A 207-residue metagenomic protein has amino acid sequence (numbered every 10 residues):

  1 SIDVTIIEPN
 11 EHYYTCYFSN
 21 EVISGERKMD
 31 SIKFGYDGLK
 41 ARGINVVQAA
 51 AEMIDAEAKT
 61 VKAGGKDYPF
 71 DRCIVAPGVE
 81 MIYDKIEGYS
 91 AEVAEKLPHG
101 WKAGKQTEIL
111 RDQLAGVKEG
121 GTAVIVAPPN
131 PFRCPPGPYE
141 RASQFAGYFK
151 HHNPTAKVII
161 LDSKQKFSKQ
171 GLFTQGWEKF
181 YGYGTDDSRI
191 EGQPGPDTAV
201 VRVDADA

Functional and structural regions predicted by a protein language model:
S1-N45, P129-L172: Beta1-alpha1 glycine-rich phosphate/pyrophosphate-binding loop at the start of Rossmann-like nucleotide-binding domains
I7, H12-R27, K105-D112, K118-A123 (+3 more regions): Conserved N-terminal glycine/acidic-rich loop preference
S31-Y36, V75, G100-G104, H151-P154 (+1 more regions): Short, surface-exposed, polar/charged, turn-prone segments marking secondary-structure boundaries
D37-A41, A115, E178: Alpha-helix boundary recognition
R42-M53, A58-V61, Y68, A146-A207: A Rossmann-like FAD-binding core segment of flavoenzymes
V46-E140, Q144-H151: FAD-binding core/adjacent interface of flavoenzyme oxidoreductases
